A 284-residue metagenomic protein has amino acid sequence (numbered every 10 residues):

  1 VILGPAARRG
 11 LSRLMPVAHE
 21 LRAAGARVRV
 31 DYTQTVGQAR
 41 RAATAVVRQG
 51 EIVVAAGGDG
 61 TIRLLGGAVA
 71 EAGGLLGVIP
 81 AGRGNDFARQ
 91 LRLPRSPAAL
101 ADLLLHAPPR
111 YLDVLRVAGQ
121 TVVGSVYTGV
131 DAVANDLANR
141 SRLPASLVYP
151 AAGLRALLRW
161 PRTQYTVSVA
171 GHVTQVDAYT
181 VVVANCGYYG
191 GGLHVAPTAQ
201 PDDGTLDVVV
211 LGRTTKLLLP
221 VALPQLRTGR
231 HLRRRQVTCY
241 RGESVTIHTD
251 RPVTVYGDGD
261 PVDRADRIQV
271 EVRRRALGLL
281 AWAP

Functional and structural regions predicted by a protein language model:
V1-V53, R63: ATP/NTP phosphate-donor binding region
I2, A6, A23-A24, T33 (+3 more regions): Catalytic core of DAGKc-family lipid kinases
R8-S12, G190, L277-L279: Short N-terminal binding/cap micro-motifs at the start of the first secondary-structure element
L11-S12, L64-G67, F87-R89, G192-L193 (+2 more regions): Short glycine-/acidic-enriched loop or helix-start segments at secondary-structure transitions that form or flank
D59: Polar, low-complexity loop segments and adjacent catalytic/binding residues used for recognizing and processing sugar
Y127, D131, V182-P197, P261: Glycine-rich phosphate/pyrophosphate-binding beta-alpha loops
R140-V148, P197-L218: Gly/Ser/Thr-rich active-site loops/lids in small-molecule metabolic enzymes that frequently grip phosphoryl groups
V169-Q175, Q200, V210-P284: ATP/nucleoside-binding phosphotransfer catalytic cores, i.e., glycine-rich phosphate-binding loops
